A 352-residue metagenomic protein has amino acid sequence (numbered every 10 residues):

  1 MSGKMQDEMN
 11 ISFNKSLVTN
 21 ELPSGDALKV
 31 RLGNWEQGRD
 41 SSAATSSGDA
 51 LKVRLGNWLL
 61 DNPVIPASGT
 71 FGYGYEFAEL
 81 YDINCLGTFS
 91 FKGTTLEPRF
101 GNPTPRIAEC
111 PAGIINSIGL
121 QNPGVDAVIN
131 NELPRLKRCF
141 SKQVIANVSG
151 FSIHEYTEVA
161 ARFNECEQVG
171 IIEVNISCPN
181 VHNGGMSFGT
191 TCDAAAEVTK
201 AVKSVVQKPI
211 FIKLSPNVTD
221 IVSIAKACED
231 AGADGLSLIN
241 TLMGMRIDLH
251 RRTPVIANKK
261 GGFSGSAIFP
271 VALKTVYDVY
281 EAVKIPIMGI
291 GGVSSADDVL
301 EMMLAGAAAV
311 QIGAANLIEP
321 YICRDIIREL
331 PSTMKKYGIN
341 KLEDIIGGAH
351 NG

Functional and structural regions predicted by a protein language model:
S2-K15, N20, D49-V144, S149-F151 (+1 more regions): N-terminal capping/small domains of soluble enzymes
S2-V18, G48, F263-V283, S294-G352: Alpha/beta catalytic cores of nucleotide-metabolism and tRNA/nucleoside-modifying enzymes
D61-I65, F140-I145, V205-S215, E281-I290: Short beta-strand/loop segments at the ligand-binding rim of alpha/beta enzyme cores
P66, F89, V128, A146 (+6 more regions): Conserved, mostly hydrophobic/aromatic
F71, N147-G150, L214-D220, F269 (+1 more regions): Glycine-rich beta-to-alpha transition loops that act as phosphate-gripper elements at the mouths of alpha/beta enzyme
E76-F77, E158-F163, T219-A231, E281-A282 (+1 more regions): Catalytic cores of alpha/beta
I114, C178-D193, I224-I285: Glycine/Thr-rich beta-alpha phosphate-binding loop at enzyme active sites
V125-C139, T190-I210, I256-I285, I326-G338: Alpha-helix-loop-beta-strand connector modules within alpha/beta enzyme cores
